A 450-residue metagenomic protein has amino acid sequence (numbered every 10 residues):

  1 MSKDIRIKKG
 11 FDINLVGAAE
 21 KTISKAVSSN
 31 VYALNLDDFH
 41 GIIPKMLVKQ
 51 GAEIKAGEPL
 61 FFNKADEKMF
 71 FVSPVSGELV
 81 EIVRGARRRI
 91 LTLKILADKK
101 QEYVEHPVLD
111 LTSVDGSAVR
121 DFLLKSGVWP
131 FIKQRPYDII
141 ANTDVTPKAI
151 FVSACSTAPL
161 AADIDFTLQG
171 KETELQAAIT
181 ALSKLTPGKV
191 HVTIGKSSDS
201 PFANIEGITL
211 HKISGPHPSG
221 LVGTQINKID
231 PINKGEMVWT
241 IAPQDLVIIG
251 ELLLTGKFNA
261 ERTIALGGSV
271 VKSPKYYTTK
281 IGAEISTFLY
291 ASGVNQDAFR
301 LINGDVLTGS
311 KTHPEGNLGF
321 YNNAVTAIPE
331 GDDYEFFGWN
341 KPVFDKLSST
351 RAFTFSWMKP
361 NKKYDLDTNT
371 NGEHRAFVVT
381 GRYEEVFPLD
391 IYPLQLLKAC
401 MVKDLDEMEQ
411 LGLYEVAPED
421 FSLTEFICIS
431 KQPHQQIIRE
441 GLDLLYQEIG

Functional and structural regions predicted by a protein language model:
M1-L47, F62, L210-I213: N-terminal, Lys/Arg-enriched amphipathic/low-complexity engagement segments that precede the first folded domain
K25-S28, E78-R84: Short, solvent-exposed cationic patches
S28, H40, A65, V271-S273 (+1 more regions): Residues that act as N-cap/strand-start positions at coil-to-secondary-structure junctions
S29-A33, I43-K45, G51, K55 (+3 more regions): A common structural microfeature
D38-I42, V48, I54-G57, D66-E81: Generic structural motif
I42-I43, L47, K64, E102-L111: Aromatic/His-enriched, Gly/Pro-containing loop or helix-boundary segments that lie immediately adjacent to catalytic
M69, V83-T287, A291-G450: Buried, small/hydrophobic-residue-enriched core segments of structured protein domains
